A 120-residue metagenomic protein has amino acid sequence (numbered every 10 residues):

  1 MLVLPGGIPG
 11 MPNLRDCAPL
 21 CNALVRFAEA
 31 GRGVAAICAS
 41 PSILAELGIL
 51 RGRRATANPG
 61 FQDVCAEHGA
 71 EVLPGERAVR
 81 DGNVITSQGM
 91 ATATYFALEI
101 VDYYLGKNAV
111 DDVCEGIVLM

Functional and structural regions predicted by a protein language model:
M1-M120: Active-site-adjacent pocket-lining segments in enzyme domains
